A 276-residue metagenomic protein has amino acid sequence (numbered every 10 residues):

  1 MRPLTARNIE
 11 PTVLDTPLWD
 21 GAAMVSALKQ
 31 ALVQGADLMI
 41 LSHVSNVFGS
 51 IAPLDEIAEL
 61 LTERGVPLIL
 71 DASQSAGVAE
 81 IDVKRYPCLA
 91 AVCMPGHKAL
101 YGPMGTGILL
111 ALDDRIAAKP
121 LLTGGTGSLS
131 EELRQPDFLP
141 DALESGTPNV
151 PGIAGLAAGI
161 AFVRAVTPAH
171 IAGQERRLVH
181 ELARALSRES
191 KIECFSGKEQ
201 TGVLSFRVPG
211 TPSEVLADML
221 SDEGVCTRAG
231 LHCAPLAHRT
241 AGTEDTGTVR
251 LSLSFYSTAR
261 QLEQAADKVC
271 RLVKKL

Functional and structural regions predicted by a protein language model:
M1-L276: Pyridoxal 5′-phosphate
